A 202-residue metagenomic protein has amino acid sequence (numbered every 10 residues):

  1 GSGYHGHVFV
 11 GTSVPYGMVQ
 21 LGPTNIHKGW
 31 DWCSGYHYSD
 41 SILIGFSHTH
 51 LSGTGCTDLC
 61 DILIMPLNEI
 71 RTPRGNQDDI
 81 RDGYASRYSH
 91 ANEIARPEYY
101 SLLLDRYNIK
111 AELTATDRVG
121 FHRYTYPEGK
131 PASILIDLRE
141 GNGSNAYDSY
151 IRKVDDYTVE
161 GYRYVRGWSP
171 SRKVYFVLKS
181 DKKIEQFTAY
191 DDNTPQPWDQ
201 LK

Functional and structural regions predicted by a protein language model:
S2-K202: Accessory carbohydrate-recognition regions in carbohydrate-active enzymes
